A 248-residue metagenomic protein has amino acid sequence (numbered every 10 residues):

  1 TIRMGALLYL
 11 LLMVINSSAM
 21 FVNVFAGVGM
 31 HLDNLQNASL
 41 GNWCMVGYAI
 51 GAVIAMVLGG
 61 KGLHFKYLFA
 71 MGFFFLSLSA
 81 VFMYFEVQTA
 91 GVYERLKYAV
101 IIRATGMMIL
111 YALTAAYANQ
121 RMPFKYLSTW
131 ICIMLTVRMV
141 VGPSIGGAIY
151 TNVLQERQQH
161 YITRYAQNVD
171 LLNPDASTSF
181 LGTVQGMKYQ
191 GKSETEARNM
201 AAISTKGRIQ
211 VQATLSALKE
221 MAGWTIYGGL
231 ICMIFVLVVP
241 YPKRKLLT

Functional and structural regions predicted by a protein language model:
T1-A6, Y93, I209, A213 (+1 more regions): Primarily residues marking transmembrane-helix entry/exit sites
I2-S18, I101: Pair of pore-lining "gating" transmembrane helices in MFS-fold secondary transporters
L10-L11, F75, F82, I102 (+4 more regions): Hydrophobic residues within membrane-embedded alpha-helical segments of Major Facilitator Superfamily
M20-N37: Short amphipathic helix-loop junctions that connect adjacent transmembrane helices in Major Facilitator Superfamily/SLC
A38, L68-A70, A222-T225: Hydrophobic/aromatic positions within or immediately flanking transmembrane alpha-helices of multi-pass small-molecule
N42-D170: C-terminal module of multi-pass small-molecule transporters
Q159-A202: Juxtamembrane non-transmembrane "cap" segments at the membrane-aqueous interface of multi-pass membrane proteins
Y189-T248: Transmembrane-helix exit segments and adjacent C-terminal regions of multi-pass membrane proteins
